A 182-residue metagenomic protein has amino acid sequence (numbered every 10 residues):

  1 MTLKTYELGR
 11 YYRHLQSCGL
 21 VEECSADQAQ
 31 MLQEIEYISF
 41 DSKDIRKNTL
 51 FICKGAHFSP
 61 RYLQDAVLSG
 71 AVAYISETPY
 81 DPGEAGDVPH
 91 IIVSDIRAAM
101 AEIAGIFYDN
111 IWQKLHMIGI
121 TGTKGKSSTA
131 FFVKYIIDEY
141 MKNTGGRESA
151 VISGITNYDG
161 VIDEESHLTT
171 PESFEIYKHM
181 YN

Functional and structural regions predicted by a protein language model:
M1-E102: N-terminal leader/targeting and accessory segments in enzymes
M100-N182: Phosphate-binding loop of NTP-binding sites
